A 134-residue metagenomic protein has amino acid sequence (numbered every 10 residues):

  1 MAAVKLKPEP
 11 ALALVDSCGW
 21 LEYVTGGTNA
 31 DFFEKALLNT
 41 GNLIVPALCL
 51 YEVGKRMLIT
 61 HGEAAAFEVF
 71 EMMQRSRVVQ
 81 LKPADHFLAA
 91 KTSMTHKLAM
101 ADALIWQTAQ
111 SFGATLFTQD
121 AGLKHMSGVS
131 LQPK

Functional and structural regions predicted by a protein language model:
M1-P10, S76, W106-K134: Acidic, PIN/NYN-like endoribonuclease modules and their adjacent C-terminal/linker elements
M1-V45, M57-E68: Short, well-structured N-terminal submotif of metal-dependent ribonuclease cores
V15-D16, V45-P46, L98-A99, D120-A121 (+1 more regions): Histidine- and aromatic-rich ligand-binding microenvironments
W20-L21, L50, L123-K124: A generic structural signal for short hydrophobic patches within well-formed alpha-helices
A30, L50, A66, H86-A89: A general structural signal for well-ordered alpha-helical segments in protein cores
E52, Q74-T95: Acidic catalytic patch
T60-A64, H96, Q132-K134: Short, hinge-like loop/turn segments at secondary-structure boundaries
